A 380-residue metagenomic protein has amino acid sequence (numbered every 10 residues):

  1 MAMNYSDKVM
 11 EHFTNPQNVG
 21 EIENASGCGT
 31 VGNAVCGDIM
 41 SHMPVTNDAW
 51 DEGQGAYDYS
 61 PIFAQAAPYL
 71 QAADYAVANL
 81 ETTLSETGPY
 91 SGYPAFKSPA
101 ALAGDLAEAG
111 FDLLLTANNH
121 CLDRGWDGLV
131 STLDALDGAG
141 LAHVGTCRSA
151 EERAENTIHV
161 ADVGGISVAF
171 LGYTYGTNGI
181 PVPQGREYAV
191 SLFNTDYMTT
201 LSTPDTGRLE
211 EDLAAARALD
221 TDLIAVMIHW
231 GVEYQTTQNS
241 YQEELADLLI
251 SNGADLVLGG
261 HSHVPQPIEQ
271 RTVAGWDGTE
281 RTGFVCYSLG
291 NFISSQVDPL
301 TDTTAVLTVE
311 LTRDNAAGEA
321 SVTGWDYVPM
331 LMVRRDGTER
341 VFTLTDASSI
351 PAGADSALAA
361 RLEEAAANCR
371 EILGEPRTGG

Functional and structural regions predicted by a protein language model:
M1-N18, A214: Extreme N-terminal tail/first-helix region
A2, A25, L136-G138: Short, highly charged low-complexity linear segments
N4-Y5, S26-G29, V144, F292-S294: Short secondary-structure boundary micro-motifs
D7, E23-A25, A72, R281: A short, polar/charged loop/turn motif at coil->beta-strand junctions and beta-hairpin connectors
E11, N15-G37: Structured beta-strand/loop patches that form or line metal/cofactor-binding pockets in enzymes
I39-G380: Acidic, metal/ion-coordinating pockets
